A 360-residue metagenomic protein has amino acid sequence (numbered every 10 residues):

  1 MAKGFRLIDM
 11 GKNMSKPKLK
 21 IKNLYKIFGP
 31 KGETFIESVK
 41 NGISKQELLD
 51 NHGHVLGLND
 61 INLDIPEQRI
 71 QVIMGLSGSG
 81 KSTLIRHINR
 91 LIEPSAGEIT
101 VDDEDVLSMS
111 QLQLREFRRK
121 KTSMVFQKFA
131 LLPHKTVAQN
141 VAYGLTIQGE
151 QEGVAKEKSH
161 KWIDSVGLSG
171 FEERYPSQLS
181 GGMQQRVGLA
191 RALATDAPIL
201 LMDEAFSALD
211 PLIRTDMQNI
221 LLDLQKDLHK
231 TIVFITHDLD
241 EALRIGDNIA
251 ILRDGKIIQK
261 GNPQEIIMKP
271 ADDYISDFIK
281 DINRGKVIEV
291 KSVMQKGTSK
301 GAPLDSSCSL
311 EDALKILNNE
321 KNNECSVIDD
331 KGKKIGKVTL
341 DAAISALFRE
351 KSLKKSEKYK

Functional and structural regions predicted by a protein language model:
S38-E47, E104-D105, T146, G153-G170: Conserved ABC ATPase "signature" region
K135-A142: Short coil-to-helix segment of the ABC ATPase nucleotide-binding domain corresponding to the Q-loop/switch region
Y175-L179, M183: Conserved ABC ATPase signature
A194-P198: A short, proline-enriched helix->beta-strand linker immediately N-terminal to the Walker B motif in ABC-type P-loop
K260-G261, K269, K337: ABC ATPase "signature
K300-K331, V338-K360: The conserved cystathionine-beta-synthase
